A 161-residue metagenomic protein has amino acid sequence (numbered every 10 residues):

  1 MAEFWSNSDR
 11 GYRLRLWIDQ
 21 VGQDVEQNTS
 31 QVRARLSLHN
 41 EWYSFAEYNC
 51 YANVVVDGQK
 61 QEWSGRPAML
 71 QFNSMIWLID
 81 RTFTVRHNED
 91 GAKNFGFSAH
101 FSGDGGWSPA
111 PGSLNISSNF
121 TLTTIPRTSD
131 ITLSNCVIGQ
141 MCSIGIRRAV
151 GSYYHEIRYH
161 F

Functional and structural regions predicted by a protein language model:
M1-C136, M141-S143, V150-F161: Mature extracytoplasmic or otherwise solvent-exposed domains
